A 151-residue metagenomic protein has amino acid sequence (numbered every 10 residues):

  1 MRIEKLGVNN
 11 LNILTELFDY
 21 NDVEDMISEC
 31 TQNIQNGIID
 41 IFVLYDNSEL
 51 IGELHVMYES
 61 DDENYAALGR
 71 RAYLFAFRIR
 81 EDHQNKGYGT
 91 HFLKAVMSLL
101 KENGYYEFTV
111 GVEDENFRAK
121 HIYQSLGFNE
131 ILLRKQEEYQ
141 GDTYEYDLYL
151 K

Functional and structural regions predicted by a protein language model:
R2-D82, L93, L99: Acetyl-CoA-dependent GNAT
R80-D82, K86, D114-E115: Active-site acidic-Proline motif in GNAT/NAT acetyltransferases
H91-E107: Conserved acyl-CoA
F92, N116-A119: Conserved short alpha-helix immediately C-terminal to the canonical SAM/SAH-binding motif I of Rossmann-like
Y106, E113-F117, Q124-L126, L132-K151: C-terminal "cap" of GNAT-fold acetyltransferases
